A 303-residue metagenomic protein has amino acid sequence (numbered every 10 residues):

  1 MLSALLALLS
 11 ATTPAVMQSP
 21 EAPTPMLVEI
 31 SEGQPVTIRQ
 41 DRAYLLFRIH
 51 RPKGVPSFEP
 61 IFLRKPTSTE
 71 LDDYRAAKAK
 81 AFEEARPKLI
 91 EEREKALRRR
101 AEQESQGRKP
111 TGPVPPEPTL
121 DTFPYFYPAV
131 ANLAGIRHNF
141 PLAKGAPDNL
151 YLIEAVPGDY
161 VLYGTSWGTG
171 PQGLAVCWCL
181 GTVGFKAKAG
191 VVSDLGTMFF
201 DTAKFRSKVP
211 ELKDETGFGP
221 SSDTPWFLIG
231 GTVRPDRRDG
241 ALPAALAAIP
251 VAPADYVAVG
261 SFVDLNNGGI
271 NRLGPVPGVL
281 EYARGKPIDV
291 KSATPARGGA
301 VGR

Functional and structural regions predicted by a protein language model:
M1-A11: Sec-dependent N-terminal signal peptides
A7-L8, Y160, G190: Short low-polarity hydrophobic stretches
T13-Y127, S166-R303: Primarily secretory-pathway and cell-envelope proteins
E117-A146: Extended, solvent-exposed segments with strong compositional bias
N132, N139, N149, N266-N267 (+1 more regions): Detector for Asparagine
L142, Y151, Q172-V176: Short consensus segments that form the blades of beta-propeller domains, in both extracellular/periplasmic
P147-E154: Short, surface-exposed beta-strand/beta-hairpin micro-motifs centered on an aromatic residue
A155-Y163: A short tyrosine-centered beta-strand micro-motif
